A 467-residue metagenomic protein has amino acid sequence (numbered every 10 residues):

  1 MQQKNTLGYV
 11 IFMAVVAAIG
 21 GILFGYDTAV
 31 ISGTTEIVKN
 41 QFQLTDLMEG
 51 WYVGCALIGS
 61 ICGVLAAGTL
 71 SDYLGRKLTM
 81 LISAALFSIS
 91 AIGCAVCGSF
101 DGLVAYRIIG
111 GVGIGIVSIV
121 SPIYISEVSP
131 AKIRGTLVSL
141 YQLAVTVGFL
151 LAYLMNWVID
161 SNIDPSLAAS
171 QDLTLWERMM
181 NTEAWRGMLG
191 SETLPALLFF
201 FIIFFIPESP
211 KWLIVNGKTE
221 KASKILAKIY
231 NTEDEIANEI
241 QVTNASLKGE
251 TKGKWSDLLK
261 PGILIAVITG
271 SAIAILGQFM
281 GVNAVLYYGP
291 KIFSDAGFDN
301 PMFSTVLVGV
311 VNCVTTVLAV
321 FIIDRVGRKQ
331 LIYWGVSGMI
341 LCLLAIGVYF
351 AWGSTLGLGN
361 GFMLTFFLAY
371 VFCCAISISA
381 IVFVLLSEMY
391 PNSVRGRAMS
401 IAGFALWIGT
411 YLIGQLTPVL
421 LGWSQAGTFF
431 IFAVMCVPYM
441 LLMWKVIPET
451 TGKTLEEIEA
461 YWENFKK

Functional and structural regions predicted by a protein language model:
M1-E220, I225-A227, L247-K467: Alpha-helical transmembrane bundle of multi-pass membrane proteins
E233-L247: Short, well-structured alpha-helical segments
